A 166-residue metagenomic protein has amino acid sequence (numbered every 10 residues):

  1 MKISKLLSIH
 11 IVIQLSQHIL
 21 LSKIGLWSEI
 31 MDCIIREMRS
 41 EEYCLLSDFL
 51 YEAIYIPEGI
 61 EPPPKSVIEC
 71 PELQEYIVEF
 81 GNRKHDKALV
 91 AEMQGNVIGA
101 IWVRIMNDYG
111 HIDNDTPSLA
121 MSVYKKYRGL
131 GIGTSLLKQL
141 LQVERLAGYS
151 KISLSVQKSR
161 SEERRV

Functional and structural regions predicted by a protein language model:
L6, L15-H18: Cationic, low-complexity basic patches in intrinsically disordered or flexible, solvent-exposed regions
L21-I30: Short, Lys/Arg-enriched N-terminal segments with co-localized hydrophobic residues within the first ~10-30 amino acids
C33-D48: A short beta-loop-alpha structural element at the N-terminal edge of CoA-dependent acyl/N-acetyltransferase catalytic
I54-I56, K65-D115, A120-Y124, L137: Acetyl-CoA-dependent GNAT
M121-K126, L130, K158-S159: Active-site acidic-Proline motif in GNAT/NAT acetyltransferases
G129-Q142: Conserved acetyl-CoA-binding loop-helix of GNAT-fold acetyltransferases
R145-V156: Conserved GNAT acetyl-CoA-binding A-motif
R164-V166: Conserved small/polar residues in nucleotide/adenosyl-binding loops
